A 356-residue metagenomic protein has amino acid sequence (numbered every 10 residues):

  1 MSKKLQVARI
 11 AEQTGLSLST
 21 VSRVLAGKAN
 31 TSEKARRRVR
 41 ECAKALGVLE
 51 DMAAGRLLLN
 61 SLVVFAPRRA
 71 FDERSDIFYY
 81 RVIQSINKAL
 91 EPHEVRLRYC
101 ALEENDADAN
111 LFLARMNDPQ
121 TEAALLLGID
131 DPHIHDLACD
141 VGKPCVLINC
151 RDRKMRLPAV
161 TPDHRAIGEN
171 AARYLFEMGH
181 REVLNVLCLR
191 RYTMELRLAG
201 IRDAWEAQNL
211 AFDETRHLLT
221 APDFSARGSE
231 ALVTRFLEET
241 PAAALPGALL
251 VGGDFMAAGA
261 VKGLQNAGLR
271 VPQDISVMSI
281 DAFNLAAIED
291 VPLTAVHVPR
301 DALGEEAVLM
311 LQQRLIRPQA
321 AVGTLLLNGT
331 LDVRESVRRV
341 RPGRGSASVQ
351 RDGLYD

Functional and structural regions predicted by a protein language model:
M1-L58, L354-D356: N-terminal helix-turn-helix DNA-binding module of bacterial transcription factors
S2, L59-R173: Alpha-helical recognition/docking segments in bacterial nutrient-uptake and carbohydrate-utilization systems
C42, S85-A89, L137, L196-Q208 (+3 more regions): Alpha-helical structural signal in soluble globular domains
R68-R81, Y99-A107, V160-N170, V186-T234 (+4 more regions): Hinge/beta->alpha junction and helix N-cap segments in small-molecule ligand-binding domains
A107-T121, G228-A244: Short, well-structured alpha-helical segments in soluble
Q120-G128, E182-C188, L219, P241-G253 (+1 more regions): Periplasmic-binding protein-like
T234-D356: Flexible loop/turn connectors
